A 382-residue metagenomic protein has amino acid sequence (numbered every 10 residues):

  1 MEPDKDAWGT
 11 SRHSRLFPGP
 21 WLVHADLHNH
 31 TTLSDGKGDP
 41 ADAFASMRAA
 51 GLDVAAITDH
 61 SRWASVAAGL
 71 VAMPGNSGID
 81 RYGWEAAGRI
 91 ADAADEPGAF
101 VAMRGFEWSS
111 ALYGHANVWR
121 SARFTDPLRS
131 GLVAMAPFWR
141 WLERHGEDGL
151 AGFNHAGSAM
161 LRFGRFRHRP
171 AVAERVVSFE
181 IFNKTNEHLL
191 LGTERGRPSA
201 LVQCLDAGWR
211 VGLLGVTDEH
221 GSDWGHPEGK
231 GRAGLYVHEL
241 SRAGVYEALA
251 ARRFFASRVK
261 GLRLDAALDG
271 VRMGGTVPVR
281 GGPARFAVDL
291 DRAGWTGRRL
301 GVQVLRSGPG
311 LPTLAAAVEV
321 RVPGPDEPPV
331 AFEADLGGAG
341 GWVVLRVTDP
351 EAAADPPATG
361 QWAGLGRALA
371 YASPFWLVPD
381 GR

Functional and structural regions predicted by a protein language model:
M1-R382: Extended, charged catalytic domains and RNA/DNA-binding interfaces, predominantly in divalent-metal-using enzymes
